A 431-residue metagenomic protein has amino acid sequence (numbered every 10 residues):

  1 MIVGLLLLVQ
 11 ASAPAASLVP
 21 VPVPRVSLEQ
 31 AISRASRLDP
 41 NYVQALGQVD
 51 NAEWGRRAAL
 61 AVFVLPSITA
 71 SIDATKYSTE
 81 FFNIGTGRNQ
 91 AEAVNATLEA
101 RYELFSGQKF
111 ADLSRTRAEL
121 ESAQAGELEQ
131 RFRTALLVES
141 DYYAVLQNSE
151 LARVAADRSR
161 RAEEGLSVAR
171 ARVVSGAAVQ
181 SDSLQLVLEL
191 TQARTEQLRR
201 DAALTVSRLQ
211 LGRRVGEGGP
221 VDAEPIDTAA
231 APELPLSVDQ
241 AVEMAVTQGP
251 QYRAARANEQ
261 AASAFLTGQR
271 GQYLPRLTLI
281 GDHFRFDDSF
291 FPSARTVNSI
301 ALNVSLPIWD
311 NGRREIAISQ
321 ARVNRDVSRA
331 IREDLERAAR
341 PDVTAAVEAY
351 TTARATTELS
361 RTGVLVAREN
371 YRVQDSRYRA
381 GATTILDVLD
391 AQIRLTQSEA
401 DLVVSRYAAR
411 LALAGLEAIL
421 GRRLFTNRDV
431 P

Functional and structural regions predicted by a protein language model:
I2-Q10: Sec-dependent N-terminal signal peptides
V9-S71, T79, Y102, R117 (+8 more regions): Bacterial Sec-pathway N-terminal export signals of envelope proteins
S17-P24, T69-Y102, E224-P235, T267 (+3 more regions): Small/polar, glycine/serine/threonine/aspartate-rich low-complexity segments that form flexible
P20, S78, E399-P431: Acidic, low-complexity, intrinsically disordered peripheral segments
V26, Q130-M244, A346-A349, A353 (+3 more regions): Periplasmic alpha-helical coiled-coil/stalk elements that build and connect Gram-negative outer-membrane
S33-V43, D50-S67, T97-R115, A125-F132 (+7 more regions): A glycine-/polar-enriched beta->alpha junction
L46, R117, Q180-E189, I385-I393: Short, charged, amphipathic alpha-helical segments
V173-A177, Y378-A382, I419: A short glycine-centered flexible hinge/capping loop motif at secondary-structure junctions
